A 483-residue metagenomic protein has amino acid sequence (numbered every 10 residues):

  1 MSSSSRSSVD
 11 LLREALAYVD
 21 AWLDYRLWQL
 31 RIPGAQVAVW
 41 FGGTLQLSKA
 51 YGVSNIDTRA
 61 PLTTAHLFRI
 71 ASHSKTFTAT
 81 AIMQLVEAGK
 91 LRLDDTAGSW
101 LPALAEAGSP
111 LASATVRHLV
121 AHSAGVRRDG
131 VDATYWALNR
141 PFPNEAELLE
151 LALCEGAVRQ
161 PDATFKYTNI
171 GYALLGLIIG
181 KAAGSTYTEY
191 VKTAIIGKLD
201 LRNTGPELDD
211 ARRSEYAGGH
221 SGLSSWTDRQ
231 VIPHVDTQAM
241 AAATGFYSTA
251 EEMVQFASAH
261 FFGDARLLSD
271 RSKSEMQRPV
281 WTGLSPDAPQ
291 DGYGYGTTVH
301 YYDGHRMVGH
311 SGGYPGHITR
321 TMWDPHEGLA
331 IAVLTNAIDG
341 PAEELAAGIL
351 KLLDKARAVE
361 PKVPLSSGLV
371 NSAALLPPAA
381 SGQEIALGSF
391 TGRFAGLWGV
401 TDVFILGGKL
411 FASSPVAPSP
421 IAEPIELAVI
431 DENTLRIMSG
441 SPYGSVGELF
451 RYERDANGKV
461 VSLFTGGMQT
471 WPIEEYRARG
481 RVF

Functional and structural regions predicted by a protein language model:
V9-I70, K90-D95, S99, E106-A107 (+4 more regions): Short, conserved catalytic-motif segment at the N-terminal edge
R31-G34, P315-I318, G399: Short, small/polar residue-rich loop motifs at catalytic or cofactor-binding pockets
T44-L45, A50-I56, S109-P315, T319-T321: Short, surface-exposed loop or secondary-structure junction motifs that flank catalytic or metal-binding residues
V53-I56, I338-D339, P418, M468-Q469: A short acidic/small-residue loop/turn micro-motif
R320-W323, E327-A337, L463-T465: Short, well-ordered beta-strand elements
A347, K351-F483: Peripheral terminal and inter-domain segments
